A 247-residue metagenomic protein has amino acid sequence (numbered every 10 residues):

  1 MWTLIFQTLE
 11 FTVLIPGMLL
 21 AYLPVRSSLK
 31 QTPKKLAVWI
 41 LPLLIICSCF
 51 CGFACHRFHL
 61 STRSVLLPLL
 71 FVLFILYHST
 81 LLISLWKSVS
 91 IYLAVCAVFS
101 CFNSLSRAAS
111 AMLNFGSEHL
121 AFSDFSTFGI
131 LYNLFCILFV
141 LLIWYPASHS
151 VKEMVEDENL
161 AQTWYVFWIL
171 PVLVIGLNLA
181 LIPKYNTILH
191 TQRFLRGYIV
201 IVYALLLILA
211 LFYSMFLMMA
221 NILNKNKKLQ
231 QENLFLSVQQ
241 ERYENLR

Functional and structural regions predicted by a protein language model:
M1-I15, H56: Hydrophobic transmembrane alpha-helical segments in integral membrane proteins
L9-V13, P42, W168-I169, V202-L206: Hydrophobic H-region at the start of alpha-helical membrane spans
I15-A37, F50-I188: Juxtamembrane segments at transmembrane-helix boundaries in multi-pass signal-transduction membrane proteins
P42, S48-C51: A "functional boundary" signal
L142-E156, L179-L189, L205-F235: Juxtamembrane or sensor-core-proximal signal-transducing alpha helices that couple sensory domains to cytosolic
F194-A204: Hydrophobic alpha-helical transmembrane segments
Q239-R247: Histidine-centered phosphotransfer motif of kinases
